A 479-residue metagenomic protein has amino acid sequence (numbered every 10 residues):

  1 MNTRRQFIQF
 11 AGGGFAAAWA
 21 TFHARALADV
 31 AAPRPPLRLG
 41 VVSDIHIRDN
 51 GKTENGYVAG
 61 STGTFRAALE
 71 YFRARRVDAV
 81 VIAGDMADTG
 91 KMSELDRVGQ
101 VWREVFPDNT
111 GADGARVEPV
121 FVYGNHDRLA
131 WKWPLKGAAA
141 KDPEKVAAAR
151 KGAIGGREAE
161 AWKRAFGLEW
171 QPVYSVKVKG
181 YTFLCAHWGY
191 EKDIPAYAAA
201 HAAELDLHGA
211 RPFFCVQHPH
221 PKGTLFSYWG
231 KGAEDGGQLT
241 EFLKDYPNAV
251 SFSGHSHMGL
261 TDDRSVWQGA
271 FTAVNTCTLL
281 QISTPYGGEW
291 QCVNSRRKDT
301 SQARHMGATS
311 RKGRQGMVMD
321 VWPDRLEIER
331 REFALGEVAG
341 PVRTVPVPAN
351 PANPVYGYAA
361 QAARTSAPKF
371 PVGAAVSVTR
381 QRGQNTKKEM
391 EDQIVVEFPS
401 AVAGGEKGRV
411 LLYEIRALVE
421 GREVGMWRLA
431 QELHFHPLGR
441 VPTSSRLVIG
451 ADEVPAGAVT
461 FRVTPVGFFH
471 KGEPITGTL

Functional and structural regions predicted by a protein language model:
Q6-L27: N-terminal export signals
L27-L95: N-terminal active-site segment of His-dependent metallophosphoesterases
P33, K298-L429: A short C-terminal boundary segment appended to hydrolase-like catalytic domains
V41-F65, T89-G90, L135-G137, A148-E160 (+2 more regions): Acidic/histidine-rich helix-loop elements that form or flank divalent-metal/phosphate-binding sites at the catalytic
V41-S43, V80-G84, E118-N125, A186 (+3 more regions): Active-site neighborhood of phospho(di)ester-bond hydrolases with catalytic His/Asp-centered motifs
K91-A203, L207-H208, Q238-K244, T261 (+3 more regions): Extended active-site neighborhood of metal-dependent phosphoesterases/phosphodiesterases
E453-K471: Beta-strand-rich modules
F469-L479: Extracellular fibronectin type III
